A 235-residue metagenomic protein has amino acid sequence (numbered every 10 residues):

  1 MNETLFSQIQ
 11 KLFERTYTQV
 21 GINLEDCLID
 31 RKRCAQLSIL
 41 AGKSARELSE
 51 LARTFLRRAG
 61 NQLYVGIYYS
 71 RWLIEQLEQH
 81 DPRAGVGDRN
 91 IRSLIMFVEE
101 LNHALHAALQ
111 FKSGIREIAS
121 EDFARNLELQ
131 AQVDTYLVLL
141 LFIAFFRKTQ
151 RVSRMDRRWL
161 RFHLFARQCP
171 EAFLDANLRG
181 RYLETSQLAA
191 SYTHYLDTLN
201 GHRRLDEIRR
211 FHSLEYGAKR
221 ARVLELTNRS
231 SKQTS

Functional and structural regions predicted by a protein language model:
M1-E78, G87-I91, F142-A144: Auxiliary, metal-adjacent structural segments of Zn-dependent hydrolase domains
E25-I29, Q110-K112, S153-R154, R203-I208: Short glycine-rich, low-complexity/disordered patches
D26-A41, D156-N177: Amphipathic alpha-helical interaction modules
R83-V86, Q110-N126: Short helix/strand-bridging catalytic loops that position acidic/His residues to coordinate divalent metals and engage
I95-A108: Active-site recognition of the HExxH zinc-binding catalytic motif
L105-S113, L139: Membrane-helix exit/interface motif
I118-H163: Post-HExxH zinc-binding segment in Zn-dependent metallohydrolases
Q168-S235: Pan-zinc metallopeptidase signature
